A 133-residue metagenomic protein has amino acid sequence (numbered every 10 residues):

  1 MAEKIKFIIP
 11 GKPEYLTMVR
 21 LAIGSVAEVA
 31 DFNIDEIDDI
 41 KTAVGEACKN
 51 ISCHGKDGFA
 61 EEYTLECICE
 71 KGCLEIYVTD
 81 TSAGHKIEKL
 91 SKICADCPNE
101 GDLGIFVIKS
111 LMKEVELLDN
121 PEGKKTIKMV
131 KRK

Functional and structural regions predicted by a protein language model:
M1-K6, I51-K133: Conserved beta-strand-loop-beta-strand hairpin that lines the nucleotide-binding pocket of ATP/GTP-utilizing enzymes
M1-T42: Bergerat-fold GHKL ATPase/HATPase_c domain
A27, G45-C48, S82: Residue-level detector of secondary-structure transition/capping positions
I34-F59: Conserved ATP-binding N-box helix of the HATPase_c
